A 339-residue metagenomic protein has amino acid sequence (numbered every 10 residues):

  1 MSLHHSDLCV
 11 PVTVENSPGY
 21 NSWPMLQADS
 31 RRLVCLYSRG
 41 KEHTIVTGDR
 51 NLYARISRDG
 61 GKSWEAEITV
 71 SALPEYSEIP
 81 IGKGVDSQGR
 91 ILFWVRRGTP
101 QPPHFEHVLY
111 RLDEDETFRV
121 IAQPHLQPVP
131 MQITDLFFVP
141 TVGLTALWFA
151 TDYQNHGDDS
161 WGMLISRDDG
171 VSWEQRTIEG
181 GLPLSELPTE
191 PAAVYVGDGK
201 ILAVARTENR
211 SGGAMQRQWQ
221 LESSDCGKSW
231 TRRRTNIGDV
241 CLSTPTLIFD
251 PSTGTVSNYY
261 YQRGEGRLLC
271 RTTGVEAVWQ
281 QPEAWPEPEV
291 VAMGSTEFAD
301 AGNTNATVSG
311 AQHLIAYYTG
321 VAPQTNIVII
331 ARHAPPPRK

Functional and structural regions predicted by a protein language model:
M1-K339: Asp-box/BNR beta-propeller blade signature and adjacent active/binding-site loops in extracellular glycan-interacting
